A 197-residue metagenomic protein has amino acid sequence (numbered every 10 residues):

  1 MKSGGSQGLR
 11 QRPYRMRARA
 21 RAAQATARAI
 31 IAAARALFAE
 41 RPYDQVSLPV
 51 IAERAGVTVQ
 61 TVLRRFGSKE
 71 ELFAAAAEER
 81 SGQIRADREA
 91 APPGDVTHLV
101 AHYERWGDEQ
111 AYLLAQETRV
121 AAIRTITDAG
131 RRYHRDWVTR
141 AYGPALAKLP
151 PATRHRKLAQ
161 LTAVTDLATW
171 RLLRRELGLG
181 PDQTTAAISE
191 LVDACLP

Functional and structural regions predicted by a protein language model:
M1-Q60, R64-R65, E70-E71: Basic, helix-initiating cap at the start of DNA-binding domains
A29, A33-R41, D87, E109 (+3 more regions): Solvent-exposed, amphipathic alpha-helical segments
A36, E40, V46, E71-H98: Amphipathic alpha-helical linker/stalk segments
F66, A115-V120, V164-L167: Short helix-capping/turn signature of helix-turn-helix
F66, E71-R80, E117, G130: Alpha-helical DNA-contacting segments of helix-turn-helix folds
G82-A111, A115, D128-R131: Hydrophobic alpha-helical connector segments
T97-W106, A121-A159, T185-L196: Amphipathic alpha-helical packing segments from all-alpha helical-bundle domains
L158-L179, D193-P197: Amphipathic C-terminal alpha-helical segment
